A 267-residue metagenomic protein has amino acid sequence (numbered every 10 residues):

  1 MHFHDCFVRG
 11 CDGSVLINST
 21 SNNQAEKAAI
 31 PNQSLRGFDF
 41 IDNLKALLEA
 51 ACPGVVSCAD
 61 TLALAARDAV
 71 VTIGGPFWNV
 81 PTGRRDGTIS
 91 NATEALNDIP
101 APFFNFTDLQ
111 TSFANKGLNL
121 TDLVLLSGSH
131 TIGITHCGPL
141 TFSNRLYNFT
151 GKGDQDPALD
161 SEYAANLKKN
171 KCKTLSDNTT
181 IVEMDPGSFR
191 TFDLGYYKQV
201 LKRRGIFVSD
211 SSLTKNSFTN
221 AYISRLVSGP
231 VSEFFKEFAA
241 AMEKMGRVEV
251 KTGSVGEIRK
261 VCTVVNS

Functional and structural regions predicted by a protein language model:
M1-S267: Catalytic cores of secreted/periplasmic or lumenal enzymes
